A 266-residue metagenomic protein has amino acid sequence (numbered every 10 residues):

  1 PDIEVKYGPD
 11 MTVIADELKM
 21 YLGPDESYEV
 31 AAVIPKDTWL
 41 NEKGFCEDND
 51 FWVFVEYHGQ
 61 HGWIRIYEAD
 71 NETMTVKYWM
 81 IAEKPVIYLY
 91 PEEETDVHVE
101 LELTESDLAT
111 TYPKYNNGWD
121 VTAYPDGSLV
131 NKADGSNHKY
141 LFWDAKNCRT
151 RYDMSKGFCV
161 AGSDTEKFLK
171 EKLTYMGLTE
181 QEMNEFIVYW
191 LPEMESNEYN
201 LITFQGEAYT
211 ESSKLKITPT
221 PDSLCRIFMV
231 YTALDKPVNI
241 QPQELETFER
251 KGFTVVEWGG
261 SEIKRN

Functional and structural regions predicted by a protein language model:
P1, A32-A69: SH3/SH3-like beta-barrel superfamily modules
D2-P9, E68-Y78: Intrinsically disordered, low-complexity Ser/Thr-rich linker and spacer segments in cell-wall-related proteins
M11-V13, V33, D48, M80-K84 (+1 more regions): Short, surface-exposed loop/turn motifs at beta-strand boundaries within globular domains
L18, T38, V53, P85-I87 (+1 more regions): Residue-level detector of short, conserved catalytic/binding motifs and their immediate flanks
K19-G23: Core beta-strand residues in small-molecule sensory/regulatory alpha/beta domains
P24-E29: Short alpha-helix capping/helix-loop boundary micro-motifs
K77-N266: Protease-labile, long low-complexity intrinsically disordered regions enriched in Pro/Ser/Thr
